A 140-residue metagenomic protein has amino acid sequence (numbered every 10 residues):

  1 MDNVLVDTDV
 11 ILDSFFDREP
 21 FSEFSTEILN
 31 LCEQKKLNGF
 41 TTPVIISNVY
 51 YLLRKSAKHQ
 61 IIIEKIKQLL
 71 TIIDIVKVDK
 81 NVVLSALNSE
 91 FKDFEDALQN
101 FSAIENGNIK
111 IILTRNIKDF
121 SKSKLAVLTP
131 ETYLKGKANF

Functional and structural regions predicted by a protein language model:
M1-F40, R54-I61, K122, L128 (+1 more regions): Short, well-structured N-terminal submotif of metal-dependent ribonuclease cores
V6-D7, T41, V78, R115: A conserved hydrophobic position in a structured secondary element of the catalytic/binding core that shapes
V10-I11, N48-V49, S85: A general alpha-helix detector
T26, V44-N48, L53-V82: Active-site-proximal, substrate-binding regions of enzyme catalytic domains and RNA-binding/basic surfaces
L31-C32, L69, N106: Hydrophobic helix-cap positions at the C-terminus of alpha-helices in RecA-like/P-loop ATPase nucleotide-binding cores
T71, S123-K124: Short, structured coil segments at secondary-structure junctions
I73-I117: Active-site neighborhoods of divalent-metal-dependent phosphate/nucleic-acid chemistry enzymes
V76-V78, V127-P130: Short acidic-hydrophobic, aromatic-tinged amphipathic segments that line or gate anion-handling sites
